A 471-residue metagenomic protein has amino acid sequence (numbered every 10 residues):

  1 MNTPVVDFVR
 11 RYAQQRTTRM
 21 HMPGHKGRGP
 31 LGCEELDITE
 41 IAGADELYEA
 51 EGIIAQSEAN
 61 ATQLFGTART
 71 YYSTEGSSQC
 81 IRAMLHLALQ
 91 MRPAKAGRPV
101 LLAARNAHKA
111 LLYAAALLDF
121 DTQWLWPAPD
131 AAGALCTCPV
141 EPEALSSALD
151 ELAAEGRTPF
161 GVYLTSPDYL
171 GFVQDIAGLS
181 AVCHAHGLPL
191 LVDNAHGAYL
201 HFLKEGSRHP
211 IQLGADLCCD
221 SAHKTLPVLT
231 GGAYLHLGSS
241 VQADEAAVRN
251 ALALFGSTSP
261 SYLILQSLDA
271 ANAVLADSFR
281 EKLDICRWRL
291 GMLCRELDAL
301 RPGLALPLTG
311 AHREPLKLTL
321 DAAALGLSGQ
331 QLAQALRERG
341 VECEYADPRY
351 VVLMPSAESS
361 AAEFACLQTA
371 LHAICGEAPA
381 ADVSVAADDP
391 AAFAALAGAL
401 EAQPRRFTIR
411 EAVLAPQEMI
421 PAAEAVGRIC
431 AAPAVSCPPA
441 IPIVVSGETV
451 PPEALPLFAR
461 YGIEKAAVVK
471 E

Functional and structural regions predicted by a protein language model:
M1-G52: N-terminal "arm"/small-domain region of PLP-dependent enzymes with the aminotransferase-like
N2-R10, G76-L306, A322: Conserved PLP-enzyme active-site core in the AAT-like
E34-Q79: Conserved N-terminal alpha-helix of the aminotransferase class I/II PLP-enzyme fold
A68-T70, G97-L101, I443: Short active-site oxyanion
Y72, W124-W126, D220, Y345 (+1 more regions): Structural signal for conserved beta-strand scaffold positions within catalytic alpha/beta enzyme cores
D298-P452, L457-G462: Conserved C-terminal alpha-helix-loop-beta "cap" of PLP-dependent enzymes that closes/shapes the active-site mouth
R428, A467-K470: Flexible, glycine-rich loop/tail regions that form catalytic "lids" or insertion modules at the edges of active sites
